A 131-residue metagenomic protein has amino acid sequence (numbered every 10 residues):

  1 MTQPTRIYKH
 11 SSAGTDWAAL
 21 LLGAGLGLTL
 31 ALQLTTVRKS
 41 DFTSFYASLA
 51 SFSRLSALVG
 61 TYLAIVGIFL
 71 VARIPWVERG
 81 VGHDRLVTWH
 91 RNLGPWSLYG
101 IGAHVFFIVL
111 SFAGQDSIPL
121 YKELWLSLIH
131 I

Functional and structural regions predicted by a protein language model:
I7-L22: N-terminal membrane topogenic signal
G25-K39, L70, V105-I108: Alpha-helical transmembrane segments of multi-pass membrane proteins
R38-A47, Q115-S127: Membrane-interface helix termini and inter-helical loops of multi-pass transporters
A57-V71, W96-G100: Hydrophobic cores of alpha-helical transmembrane segments in multi-pass inner/ER membrane proteins, independent
I68-D84: Membrane-helix interface/capping segments
V81-L93: Membrane-interface segments at loop-to-transmembrane junctions
N92-F107: Hydrophobic alpha-helical membrane-insertion segments
I129-I131: Conserved small/polar residues in nucleotide/adenosyl-binding loops
